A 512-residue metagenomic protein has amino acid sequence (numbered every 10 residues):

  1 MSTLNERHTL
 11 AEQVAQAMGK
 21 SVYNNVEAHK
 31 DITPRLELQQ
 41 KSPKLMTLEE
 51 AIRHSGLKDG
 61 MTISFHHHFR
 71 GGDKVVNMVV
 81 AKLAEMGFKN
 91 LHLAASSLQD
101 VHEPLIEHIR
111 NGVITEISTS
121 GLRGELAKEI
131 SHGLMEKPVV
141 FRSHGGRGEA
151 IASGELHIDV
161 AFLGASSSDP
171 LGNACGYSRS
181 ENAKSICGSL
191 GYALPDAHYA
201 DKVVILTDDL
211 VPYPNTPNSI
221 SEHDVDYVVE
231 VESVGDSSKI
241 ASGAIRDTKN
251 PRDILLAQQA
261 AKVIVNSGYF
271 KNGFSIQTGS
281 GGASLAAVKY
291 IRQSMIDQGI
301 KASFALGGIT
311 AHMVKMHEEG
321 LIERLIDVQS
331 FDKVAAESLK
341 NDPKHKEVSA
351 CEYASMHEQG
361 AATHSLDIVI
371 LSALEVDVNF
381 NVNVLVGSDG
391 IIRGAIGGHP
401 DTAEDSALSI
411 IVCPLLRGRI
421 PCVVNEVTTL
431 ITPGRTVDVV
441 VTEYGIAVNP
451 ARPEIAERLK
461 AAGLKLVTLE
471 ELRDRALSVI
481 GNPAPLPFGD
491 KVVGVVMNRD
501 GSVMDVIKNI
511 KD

Functional and structural regions predicted by a protein language model:
S2-D512: Conserved alpha/beta enzyme-core scaffold
